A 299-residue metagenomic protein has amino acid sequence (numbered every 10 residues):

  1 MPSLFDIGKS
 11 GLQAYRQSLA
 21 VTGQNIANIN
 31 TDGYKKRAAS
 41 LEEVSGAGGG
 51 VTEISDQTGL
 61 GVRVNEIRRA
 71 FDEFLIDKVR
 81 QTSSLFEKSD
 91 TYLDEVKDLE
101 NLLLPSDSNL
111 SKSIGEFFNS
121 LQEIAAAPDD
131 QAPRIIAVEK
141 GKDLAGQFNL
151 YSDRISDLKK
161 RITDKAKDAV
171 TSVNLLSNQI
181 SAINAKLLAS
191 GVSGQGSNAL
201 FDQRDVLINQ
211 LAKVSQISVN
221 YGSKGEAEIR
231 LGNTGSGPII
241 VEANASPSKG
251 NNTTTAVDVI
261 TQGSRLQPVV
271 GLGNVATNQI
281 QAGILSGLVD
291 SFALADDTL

Functional and structural regions predicted by a protein language model:
P2-L85, T91, Q179, L188-L299: Phosphate-proximal small/polar/acidic motifs at interfaces that engage nucleotide phosphates, polyphosphates
S3, S10, R80, E87 (+8 more regions): Primarily heptad-repeat coiled-coil rod domains in cytosolic scaffolding/tethering proteins
S89-Y151: Hydrophobic alpha-helical hairpins/lids featuring a short glycine-rich hinge
K97-E100, F118, Q122, N149 (+4 more regions): Amphipathic, well-packed alpha-helical segments that form the structural scaffold of globular domains
S106, L110, D130-P133, A137 (+4 more regions): Residue-level recognition of alpha-helical structural elements
L121-Q131, I155-L158, I162, L187-G194: Secondary-structure edge/capping motif, primarily at the C-terminal ends of alpha-helices and the immediately following
A137-A145, V173, I180, L200 (+1 more regions): Short amphipathic alpha-helical coiled-coil/interface segments
L144-L187: Long, non-coiled-coil amphipathic alpha-helical linker/lever segments that couple catalytic cores to other domains
